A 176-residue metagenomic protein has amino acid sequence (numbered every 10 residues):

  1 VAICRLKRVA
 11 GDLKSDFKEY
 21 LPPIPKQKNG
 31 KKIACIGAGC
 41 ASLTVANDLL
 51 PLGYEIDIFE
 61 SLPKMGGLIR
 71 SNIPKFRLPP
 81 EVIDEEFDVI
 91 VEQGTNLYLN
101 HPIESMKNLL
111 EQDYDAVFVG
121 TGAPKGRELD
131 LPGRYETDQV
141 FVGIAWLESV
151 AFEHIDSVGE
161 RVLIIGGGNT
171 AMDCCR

Functional and structural regions predicted by a protein language model:
V1, F59, D113-G120: Hydrophobic or amphipathic alpha-helical targeting/insertion segments
V1-G11, D57, K64, G94-T95 (+1 more regions): Iron-sulfur cluster-binding cysteine motifs and their immediate structural context in ferredoxin-like electron-transfer
V1-Q27, V150-A151: Ferredoxin-type iron-sulfur electron-transfer modules in oxidoreductases and energy-metabolism complexes
L6, L68-Y114: N-terminal Rossmann-like dinucleotide/flavin-binding domain of flavoprotein oxidoreductases that bind FAD/FMN
K32-F59, L99-L109, D113, K125-E128 (+1 more regions): Rossmann-like dinucleotide/flavin-binding elements
Y54-R70: Glycine-rich FAD pyrophosphate-binding loop
V117, A123-L147: Glycine-rich beta-alpha-beta "Rossmann" dinucleotide-binding loop(s) and their flanking helix/strand
